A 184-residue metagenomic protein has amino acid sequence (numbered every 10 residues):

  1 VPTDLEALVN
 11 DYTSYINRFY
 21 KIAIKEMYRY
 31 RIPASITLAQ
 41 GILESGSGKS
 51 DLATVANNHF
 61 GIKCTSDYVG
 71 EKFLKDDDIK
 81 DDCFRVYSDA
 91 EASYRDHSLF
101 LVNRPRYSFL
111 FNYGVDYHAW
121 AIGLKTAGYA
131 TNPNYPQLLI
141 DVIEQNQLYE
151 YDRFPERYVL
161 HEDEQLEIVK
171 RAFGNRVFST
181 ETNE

Functional and structural regions predicted by a protein language model:
V1-N183: Catalytic cores of secreted/periplasmic lytic hydrolases that degrade extracellular macromolecules
